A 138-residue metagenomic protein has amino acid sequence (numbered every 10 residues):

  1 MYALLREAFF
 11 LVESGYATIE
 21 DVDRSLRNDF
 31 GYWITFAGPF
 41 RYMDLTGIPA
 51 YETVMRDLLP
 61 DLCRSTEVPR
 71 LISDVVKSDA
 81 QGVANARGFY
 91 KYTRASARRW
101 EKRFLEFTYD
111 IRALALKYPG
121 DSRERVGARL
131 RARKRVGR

Functional and structural regions predicted by a protein language model:
M1-E7, G31: Structural/interface elements that position substrates and couple domains in central-metabolism enzymes
E13-S14, I19-R138: NAD(P)-dependent Rossmann-like dehydrogenase/reductase catalytic/cofactor-binding core
